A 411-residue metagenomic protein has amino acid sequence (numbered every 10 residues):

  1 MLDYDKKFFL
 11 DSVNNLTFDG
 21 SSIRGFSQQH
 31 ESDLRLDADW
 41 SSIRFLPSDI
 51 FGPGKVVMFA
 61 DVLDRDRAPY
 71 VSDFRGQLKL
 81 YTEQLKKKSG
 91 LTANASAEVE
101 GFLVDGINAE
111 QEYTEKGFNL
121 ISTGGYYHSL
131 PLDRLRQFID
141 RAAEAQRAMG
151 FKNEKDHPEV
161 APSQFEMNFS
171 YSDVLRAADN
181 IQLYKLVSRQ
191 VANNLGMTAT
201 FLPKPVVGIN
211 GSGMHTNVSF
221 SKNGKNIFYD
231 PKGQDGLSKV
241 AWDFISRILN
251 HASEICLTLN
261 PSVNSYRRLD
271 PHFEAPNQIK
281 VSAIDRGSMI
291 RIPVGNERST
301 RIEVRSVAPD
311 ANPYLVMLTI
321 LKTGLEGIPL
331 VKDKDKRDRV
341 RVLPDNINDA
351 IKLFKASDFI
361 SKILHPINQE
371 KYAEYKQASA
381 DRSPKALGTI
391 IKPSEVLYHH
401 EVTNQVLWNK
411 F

Functional and structural regions predicted by a protein language model:
M1-K155, S172, A177, M197 (+2 more regions): ATP/Mg2+-dependent ligation/transfer catalytic cores
M1-K88, S170, L175-V340: Active-site capping/gating regions of soluble enzymes
E98-V104, E159-Q164, K204-G211, P261-N277 (+3 more regions): A glycine-rich phosphate-binding loop feature that marks nucleotide/adenosyl-phosphate handling sites
E112-K116, L120, K155-P158, P162 (+2 more regions): Membrane-targeting and insertion segments and their boundary/processing signals
M167: Glycine- and hydrophobic-rich flexible loops that cap the catalytic core of alpha/beta enzyme folds
